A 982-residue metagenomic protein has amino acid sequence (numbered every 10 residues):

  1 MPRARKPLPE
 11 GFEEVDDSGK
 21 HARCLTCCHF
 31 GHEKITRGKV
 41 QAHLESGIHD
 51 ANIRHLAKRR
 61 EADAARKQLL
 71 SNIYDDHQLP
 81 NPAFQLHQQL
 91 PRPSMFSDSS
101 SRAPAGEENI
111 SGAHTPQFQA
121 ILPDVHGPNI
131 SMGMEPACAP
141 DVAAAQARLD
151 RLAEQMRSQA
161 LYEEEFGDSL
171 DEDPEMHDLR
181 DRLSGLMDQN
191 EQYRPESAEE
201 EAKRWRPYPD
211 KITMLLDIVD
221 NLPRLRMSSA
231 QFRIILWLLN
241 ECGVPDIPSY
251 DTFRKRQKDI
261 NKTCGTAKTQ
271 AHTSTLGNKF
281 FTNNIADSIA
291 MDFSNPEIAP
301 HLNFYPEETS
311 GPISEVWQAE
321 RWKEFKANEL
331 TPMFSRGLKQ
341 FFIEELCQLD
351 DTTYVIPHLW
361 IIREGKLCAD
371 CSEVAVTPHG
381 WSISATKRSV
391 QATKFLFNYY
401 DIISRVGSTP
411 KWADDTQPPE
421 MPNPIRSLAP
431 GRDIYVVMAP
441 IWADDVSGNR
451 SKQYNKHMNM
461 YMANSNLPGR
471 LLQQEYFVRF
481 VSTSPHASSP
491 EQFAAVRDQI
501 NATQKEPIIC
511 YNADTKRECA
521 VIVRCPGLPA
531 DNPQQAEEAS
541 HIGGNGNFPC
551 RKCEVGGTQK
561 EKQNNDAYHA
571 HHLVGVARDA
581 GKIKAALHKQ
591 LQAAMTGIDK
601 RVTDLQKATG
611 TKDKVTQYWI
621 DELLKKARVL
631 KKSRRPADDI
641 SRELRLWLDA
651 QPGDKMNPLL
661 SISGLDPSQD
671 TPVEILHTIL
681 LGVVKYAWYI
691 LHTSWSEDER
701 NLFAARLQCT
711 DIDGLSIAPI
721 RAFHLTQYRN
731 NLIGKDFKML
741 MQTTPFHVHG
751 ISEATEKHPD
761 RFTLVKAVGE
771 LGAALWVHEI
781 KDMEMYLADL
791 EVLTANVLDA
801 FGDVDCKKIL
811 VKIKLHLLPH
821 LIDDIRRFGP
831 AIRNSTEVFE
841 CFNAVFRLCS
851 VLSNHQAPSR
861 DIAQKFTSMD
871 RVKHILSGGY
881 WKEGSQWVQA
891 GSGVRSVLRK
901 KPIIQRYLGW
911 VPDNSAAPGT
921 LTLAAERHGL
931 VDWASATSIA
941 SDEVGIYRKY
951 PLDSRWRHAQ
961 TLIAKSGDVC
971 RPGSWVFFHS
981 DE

Functional and structural regions predicted by a protein language model:
P2-R23: Short, intrinsically disordered linker segments that flank or connect zinc-binding domains
C24-C27, C550: Short cysteine-rich clusters marking metal-coordination/redox-active sites
E33-R59: C-terminal recognition-helix end and immediately following basic linker of small zinc-binding "finger" domains
N81-T275, K279, N283-D287, S294-A299 (+2 more regions): N-terminal regions that are enriched for targeting/export leaders and immediately downstream pro/stem segments
K258, K262-P418, K685-E982: Terminal interaction-prone segments of large eukaryotic proteins
A463-P507: Compact, glycine/acidic-enriched structural inserts
A502-D736: Domain-level detector for long, ordered catalytic/regulatory cores in large eukaryotic signaling and trafficking
